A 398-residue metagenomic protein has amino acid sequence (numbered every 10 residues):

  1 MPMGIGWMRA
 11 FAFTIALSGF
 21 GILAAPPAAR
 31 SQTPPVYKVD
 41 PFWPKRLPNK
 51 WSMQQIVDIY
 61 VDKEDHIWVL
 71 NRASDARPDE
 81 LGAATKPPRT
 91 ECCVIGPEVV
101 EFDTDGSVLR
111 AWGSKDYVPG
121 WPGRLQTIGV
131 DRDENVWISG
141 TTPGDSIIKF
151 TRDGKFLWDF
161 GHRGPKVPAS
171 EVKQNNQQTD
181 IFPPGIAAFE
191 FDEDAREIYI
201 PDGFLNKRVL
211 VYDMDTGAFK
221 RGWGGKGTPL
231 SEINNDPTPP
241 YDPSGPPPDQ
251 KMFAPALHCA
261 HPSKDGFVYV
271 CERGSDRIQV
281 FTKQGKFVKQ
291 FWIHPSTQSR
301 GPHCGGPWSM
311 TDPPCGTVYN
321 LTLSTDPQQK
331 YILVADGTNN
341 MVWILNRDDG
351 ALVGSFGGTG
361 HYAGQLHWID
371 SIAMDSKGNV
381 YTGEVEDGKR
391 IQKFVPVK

Functional and structural regions predicted by a protein language model:
M1-M8: N-terminal secretory signal peptides that target proteins for export/translocation
R9-I22: Bacterial N-terminal signal peptides
A25-K398: Eukaryotic scaffold repeat domains enriched in small/polar residues
